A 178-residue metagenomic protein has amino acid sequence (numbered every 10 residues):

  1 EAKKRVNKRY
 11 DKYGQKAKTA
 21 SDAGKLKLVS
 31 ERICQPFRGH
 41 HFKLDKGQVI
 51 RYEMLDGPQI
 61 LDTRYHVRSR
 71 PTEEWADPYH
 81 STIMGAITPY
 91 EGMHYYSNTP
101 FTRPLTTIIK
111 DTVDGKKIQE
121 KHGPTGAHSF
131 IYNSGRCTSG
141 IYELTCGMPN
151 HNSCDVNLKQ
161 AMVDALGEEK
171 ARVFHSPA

Functional and structural regions predicted by a protein language model:
E1-A178: Acidic, Ser/Thr/Pro
